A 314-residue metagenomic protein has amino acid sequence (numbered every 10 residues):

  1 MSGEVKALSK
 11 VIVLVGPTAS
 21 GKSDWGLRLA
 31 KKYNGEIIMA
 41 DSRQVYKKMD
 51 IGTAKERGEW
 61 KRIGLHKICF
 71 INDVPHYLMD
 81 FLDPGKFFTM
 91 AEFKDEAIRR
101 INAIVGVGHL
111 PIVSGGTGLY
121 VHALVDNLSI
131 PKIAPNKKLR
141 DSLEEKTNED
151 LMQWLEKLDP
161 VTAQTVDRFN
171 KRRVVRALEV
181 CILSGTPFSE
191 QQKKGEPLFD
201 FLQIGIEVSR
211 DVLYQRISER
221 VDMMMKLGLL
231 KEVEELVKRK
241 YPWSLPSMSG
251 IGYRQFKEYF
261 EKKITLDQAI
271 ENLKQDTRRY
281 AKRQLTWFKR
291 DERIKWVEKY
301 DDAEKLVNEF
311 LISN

Functional and structural regions predicted by a protein language model:
M1-N314: Phosphate/pyrophosphate-binding catalytic cores of soluble transferases and nucleic-acid-acting enzymes
